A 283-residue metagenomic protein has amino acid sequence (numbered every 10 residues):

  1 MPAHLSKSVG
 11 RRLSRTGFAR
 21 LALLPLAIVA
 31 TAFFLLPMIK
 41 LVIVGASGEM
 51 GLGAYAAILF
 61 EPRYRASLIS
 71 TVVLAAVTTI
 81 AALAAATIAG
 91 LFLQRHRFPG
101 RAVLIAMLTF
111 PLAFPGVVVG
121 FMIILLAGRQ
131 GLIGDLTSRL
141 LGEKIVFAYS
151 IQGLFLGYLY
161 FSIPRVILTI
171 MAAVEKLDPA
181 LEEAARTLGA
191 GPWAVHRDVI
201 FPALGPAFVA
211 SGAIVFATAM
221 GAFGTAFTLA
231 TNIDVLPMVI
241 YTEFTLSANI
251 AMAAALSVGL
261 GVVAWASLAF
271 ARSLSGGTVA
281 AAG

Functional and structural regions predicted by a protein language model:
M1-T16: Short, Lys/Arg-rich, polar N-terminal cytosolic tail immediately upstream of the first transmembrane signal-anchor
A3, S273-G283: Short, charged juxtamembrane terminal tails flanking transmembrane helices
S14-G48, F60-E175, V199, A203-F223 (+1 more regions): Membrane-water interface segments at the C-terminal ends of transmembrane alpha-helices in multi-pass inner-membrane
S47-G48, L125, F223-A248: Glycine-rich helix-loop "coupling/hinge" segments at transmembrane-helix boundaries in multipass transporters
P99, A190-P192: Short coil/turn motifs that cap or connect alpha-helices
L177-L181, V279: Short glycine/proline-centered loop/turn elements that form peptide/ligand docking sites
A185: The alpha-helix within a helix-turn-helix
L188-A190, P202: Glycine/proline-centered hinge or cleavage motifs at structural transition points of membrane proteins
